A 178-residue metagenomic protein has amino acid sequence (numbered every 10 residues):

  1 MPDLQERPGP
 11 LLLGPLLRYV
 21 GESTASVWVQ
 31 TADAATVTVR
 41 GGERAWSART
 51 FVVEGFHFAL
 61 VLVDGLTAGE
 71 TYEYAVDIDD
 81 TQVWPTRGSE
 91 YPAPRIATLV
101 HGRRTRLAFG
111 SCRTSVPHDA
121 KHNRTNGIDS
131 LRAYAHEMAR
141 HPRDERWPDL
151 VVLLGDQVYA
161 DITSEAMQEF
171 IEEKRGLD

Functional and structural regions predicted by a protein language model:
M1-D178: Divalent metal-dependent phosphoesterase catalytic cores across multiple superfamilies
